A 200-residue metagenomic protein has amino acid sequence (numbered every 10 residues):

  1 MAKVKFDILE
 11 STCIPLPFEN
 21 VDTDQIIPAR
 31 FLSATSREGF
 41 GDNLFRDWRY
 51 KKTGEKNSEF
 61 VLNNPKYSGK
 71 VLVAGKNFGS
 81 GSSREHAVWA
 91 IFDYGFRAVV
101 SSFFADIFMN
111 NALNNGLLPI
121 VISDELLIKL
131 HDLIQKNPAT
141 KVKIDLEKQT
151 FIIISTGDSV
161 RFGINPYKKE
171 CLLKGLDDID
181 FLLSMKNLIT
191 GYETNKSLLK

Functional and structural regions predicted by a protein language model:
M1-S82, H86-K200: Cytosolic catalytic domains that perform sulfur/thiol-centered chemistry
